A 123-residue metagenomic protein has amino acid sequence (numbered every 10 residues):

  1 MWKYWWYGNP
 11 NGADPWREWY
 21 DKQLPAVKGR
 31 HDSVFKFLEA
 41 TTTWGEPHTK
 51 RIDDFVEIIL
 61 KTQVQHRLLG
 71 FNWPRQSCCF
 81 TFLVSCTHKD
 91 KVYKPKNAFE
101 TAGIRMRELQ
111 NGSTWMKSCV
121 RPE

Functional and structural regions predicted by a protein language model:
M1-Q65, P74-F80, T87-E123: Basic, Lys/Arg-enriched alpha-helical interface segments
G70-F71: Short, charged interaction patches at domain edges and termini
